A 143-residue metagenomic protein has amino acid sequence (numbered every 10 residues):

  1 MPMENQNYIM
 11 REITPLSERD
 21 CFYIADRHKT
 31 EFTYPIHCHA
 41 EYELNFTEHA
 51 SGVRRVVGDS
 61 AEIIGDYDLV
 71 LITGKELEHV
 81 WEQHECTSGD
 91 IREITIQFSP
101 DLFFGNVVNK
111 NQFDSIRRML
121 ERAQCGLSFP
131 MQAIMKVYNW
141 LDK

Functional and structural regions predicted by a protein language model:
M1-L71, E76: Generic protein-terminus/edge-of-domain signal
P2-N7, R11-L16, T73-L141: A hydrophobic/aromatic-rich effector-binding and dimerization subdomain of bacterial HTH-type transcriptional regulators
